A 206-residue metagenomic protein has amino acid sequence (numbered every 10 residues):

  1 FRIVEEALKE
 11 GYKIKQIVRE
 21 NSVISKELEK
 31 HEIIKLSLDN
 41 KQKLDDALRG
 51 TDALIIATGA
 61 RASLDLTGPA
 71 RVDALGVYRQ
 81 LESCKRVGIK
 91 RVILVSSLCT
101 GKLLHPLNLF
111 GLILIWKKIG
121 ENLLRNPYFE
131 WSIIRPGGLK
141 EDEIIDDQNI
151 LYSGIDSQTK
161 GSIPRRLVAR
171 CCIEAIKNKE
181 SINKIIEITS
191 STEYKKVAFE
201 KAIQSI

Functional and structural regions predicted by a protein language model:
F1-Y12, Q16-E27: Basic, amphipathic N-terminal segments that precede the first structured/catalytic domain
R2, E6, R165-I206: Mid/C-terminal beta-alpha module of Rossmann-like enzyme folds, strongest in SDR-family dehydrogenases/epimerases
E5-K9, Y78, E82, R86 (+3 more regions): Short, well-ordered alpha-helices that flank and scaffold nucleotide-derived cofactor binding pockets
G11-K15, E32, K90-R91, E130 (+1 more regions): Residues at the starts of beta-strands that form the adenosine-phosphate
Q16, S22-R86, G101: NAD(P)H-binding glycine-rich loop region in Rossmannoid oxidoreductase-like domains and their noncatalytic homologs
N40, G76, G120, P164-L167: Conserved cofactor-binding/catalytic machinery of classical short-chain dehydrogenase/reductase
A60-G154: Glycine-/Pro-rich loop/turn segments that contact NAD(P) or position catalytic residues in Rossmann-like domains
I155-I163: Glycine-rich "substrate-gating" loop/helix at the edge of Rossmann-like oxidoreductase active sites
